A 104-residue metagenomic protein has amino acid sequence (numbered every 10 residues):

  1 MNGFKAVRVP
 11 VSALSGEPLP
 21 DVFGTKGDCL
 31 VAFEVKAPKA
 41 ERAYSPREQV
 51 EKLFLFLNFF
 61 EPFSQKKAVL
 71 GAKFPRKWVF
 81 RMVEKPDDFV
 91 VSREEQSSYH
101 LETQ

Functional and structural regions predicted by a protein language model:
M1-A13, T25, P62: Acidic-basic catalytic patches of nuclease active cores, encompassing PD-(D/E)XK and other metal-cofactor nuclease
R8, E34, L70-A72: Structural signal for conserved beta-strand scaffold positions within catalytic alpha/beta enzyme cores
A13, K39, D87: Residue-level detector of flexible, active-site-proximal loop/helix-junction positions within diverse enzyme catalytic
S15, V31, E41, K77-W78: Flexible, glycine-rich phosphate/dinucleotide-binding loops and adjacent beta-alpha linkers at cofactor/substrate
P18: Beta-rich catalytic cores
V22-G24, D28-K39: Conserved catalytic cores of phosphodiester-cleaving nucleases, focusing on short active-site segments
P38-L70: Short, charged, amphipathic alpha-helix that recurs within catalytic cores of restriction-modification and other
P62-Q104: Domain-level recognition of nuclease-like catalytic cores that cleave nucleotide substrates
